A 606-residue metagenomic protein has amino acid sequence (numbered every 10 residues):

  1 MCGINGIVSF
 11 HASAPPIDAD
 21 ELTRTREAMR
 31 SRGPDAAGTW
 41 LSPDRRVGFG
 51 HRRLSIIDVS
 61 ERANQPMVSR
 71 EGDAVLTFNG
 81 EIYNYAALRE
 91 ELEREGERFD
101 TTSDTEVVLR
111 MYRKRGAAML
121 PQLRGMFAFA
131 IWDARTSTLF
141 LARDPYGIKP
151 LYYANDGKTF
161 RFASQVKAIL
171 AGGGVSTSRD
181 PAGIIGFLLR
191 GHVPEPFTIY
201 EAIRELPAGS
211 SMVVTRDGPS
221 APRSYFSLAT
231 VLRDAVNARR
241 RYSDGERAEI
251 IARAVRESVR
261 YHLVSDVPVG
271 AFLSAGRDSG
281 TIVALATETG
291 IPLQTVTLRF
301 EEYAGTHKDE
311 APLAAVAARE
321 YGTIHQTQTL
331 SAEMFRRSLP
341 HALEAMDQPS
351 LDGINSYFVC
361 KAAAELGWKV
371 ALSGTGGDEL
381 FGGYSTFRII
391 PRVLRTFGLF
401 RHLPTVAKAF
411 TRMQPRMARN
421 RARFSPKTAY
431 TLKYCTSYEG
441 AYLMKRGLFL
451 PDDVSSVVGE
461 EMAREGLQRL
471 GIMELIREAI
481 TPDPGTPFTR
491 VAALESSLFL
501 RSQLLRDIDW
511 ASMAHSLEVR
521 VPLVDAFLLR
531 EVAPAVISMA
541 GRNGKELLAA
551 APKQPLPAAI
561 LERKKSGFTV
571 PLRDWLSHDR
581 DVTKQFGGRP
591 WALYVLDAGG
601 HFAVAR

Functional and structural regions predicted by a protein language model:
M1-D347, S356, K553-R563, F586-R606: Cysteine-centered catalytic environments shared across enzyme families
M1-I4, F10, T23-R24, P43 (+8 more regions): Adenosyl-5′-phosphate
E91, G172, L380-G383, E531-V532: Residues that scaffold the ATP/ADP-binding catalytic core of kinase and kinase-like folds
P145, G157, F358-R421, L443 (+2 more regions): Active-site adenylate/phosphate-handling loop in enzymes that bind or generate adenylated species
L273, G374, L500: Conserved S/T- and glycine-rich ATP-binding loop of Class I adenylate-forming
P340-E344, T386-I389, W575-S577: Short low-complexity, flexible loop/linker segments enriched in glycine and/or proline with clustered acidic
